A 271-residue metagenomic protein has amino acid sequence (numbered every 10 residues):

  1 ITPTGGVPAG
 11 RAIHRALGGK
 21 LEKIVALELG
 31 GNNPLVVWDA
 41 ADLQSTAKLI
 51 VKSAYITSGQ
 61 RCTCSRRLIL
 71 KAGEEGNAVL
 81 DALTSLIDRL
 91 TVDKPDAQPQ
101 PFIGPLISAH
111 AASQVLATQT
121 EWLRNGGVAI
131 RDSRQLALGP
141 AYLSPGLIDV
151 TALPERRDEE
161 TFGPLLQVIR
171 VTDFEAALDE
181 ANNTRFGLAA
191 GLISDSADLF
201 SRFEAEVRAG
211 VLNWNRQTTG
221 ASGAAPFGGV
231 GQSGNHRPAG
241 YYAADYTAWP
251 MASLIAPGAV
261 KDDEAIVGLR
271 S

Functional and structural regions predicted by a protein language model:
I1-T4: Periplasmic-binding protein-like
P8-A152, W214, D262-D263, L269-S271: ALDH superfamily catalytic-core signature
V36, S85, Q135, Y142-S271: Conserved C-terminal structural/oligomerization subdomain of aldehyde/semialdehyde dehydrogenase
